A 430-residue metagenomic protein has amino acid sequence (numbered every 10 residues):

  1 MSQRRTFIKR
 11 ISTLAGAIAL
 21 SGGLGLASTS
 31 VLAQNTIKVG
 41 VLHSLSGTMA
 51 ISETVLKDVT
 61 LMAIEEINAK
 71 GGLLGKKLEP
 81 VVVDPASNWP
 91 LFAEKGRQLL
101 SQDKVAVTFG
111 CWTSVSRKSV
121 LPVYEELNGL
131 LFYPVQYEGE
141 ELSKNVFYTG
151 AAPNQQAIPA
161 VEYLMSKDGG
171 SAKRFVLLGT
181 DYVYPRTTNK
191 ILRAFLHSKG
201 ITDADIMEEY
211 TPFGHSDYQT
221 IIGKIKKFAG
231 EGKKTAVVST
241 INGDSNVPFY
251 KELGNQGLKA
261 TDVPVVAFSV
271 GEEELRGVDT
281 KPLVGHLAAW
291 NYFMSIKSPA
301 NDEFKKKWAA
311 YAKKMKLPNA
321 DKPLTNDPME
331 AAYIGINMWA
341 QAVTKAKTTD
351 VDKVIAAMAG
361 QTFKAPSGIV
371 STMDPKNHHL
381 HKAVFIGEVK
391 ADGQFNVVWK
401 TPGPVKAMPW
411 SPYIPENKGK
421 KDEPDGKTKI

Functional and structural regions predicted by a protein language model:
M1-I18: N-terminal secretory signal peptides and thylakoid transit peptides that target proteins across membranes
Q34, D58-P80, G170, S198-D203: Signal peptide-proximal N-terminal region of secreted/periplasmic/extracellular or secretory-lumen proteins
G40-V59, V83-P90, W112-V115, D181-R186 (+2 more regions): Extracytoplasmic "Venus flytrap"
I51-D58, G71-E141, T149, Y210-Q219 (+3 more regions): Beta-alpha junction/loop-to-helix N-cap segments that form part of ligand/metal-binding clefts
E94, E138, N145-Q256, P299 (+1 more regions): Extracellular/periplasmic Venus flytrap/periplasmic-binding protein
L99-W112, F132-P134, R174-G179, G232-G243 (+4 more regions): Periplasmic-binding protein-like
L253-Y333, T344-T349, K400-K429: Extracellular/periplasmic periplasmic-binding protein-like sensory domains
T362-I430: Solvent-exposed, acidic/polar segments of extracytosolic/periplasmic ligand-binding ectodomains
